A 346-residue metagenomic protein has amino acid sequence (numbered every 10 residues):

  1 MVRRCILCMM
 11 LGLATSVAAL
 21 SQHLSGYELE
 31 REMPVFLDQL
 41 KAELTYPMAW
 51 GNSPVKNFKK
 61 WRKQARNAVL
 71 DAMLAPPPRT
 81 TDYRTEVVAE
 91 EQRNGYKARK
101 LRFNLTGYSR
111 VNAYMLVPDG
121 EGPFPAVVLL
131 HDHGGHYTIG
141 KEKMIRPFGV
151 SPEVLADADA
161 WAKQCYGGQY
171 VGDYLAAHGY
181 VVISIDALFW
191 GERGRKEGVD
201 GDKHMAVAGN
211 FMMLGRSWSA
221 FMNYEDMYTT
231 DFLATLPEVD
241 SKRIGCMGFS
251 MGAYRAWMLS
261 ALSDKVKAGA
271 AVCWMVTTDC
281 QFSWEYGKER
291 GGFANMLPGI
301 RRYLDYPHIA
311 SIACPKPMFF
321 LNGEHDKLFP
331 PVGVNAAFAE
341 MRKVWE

Functional and structural regions predicted by a protein language model:
C8-S16: Bacterial N-terminal signal peptides
Q22-D71, A75: N-terminal pre-domain segments of enzymes
D71, A75-G122, A126: N-terminal cap/lid segment of alpha/beta-hydrolase-fold proteins
G122, L130-M227, A234-T235, C280-S283 (+1 more regions): Cap/lid segment of the alpha/beta-hydrolase catalytic domain
A206-L214, Y228, K267-A310, K327-F338 (+1 more regions): Mobile cap/lid helix-loop segments that gate and shape the active-site cleft of serine hydrolases
E238-S250: Alpha/beta-hydrolase fold nucleophile elbow
G248-M258: Glycine-rich nucleophile elbow surrounding the catalytic serine of serine-hydrolase chemistry
F320-N322: Short beta-strand/loop motif that positions the catalytic acidic residue of the alpha/beta-hydrolase fold
